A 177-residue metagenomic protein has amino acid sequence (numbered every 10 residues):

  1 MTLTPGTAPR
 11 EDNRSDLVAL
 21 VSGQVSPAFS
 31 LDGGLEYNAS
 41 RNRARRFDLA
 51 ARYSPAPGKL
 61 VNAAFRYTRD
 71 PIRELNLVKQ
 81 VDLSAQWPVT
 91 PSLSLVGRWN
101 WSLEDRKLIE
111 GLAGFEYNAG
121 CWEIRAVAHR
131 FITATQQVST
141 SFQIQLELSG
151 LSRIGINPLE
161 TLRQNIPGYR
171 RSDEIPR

Functional and structural regions predicted by a protein language model:
M1-R177: Long, low-hydrophobicity, solvent-exposed regions enriched in small/turn-prone and acidic residues
